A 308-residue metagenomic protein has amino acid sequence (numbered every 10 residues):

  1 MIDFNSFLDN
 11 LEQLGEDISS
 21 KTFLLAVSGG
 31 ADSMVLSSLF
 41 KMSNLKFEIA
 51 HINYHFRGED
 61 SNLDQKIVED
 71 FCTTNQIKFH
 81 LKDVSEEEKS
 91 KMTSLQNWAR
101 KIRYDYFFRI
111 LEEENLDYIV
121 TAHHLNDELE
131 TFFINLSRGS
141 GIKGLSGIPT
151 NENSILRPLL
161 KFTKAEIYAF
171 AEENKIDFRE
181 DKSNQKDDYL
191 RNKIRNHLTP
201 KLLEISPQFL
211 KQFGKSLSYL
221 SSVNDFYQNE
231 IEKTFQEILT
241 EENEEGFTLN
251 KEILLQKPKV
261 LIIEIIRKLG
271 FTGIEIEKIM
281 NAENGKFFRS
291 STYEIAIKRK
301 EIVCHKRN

Functional and structural regions predicted by a protein language model:
M1-H197: Core alpha/beta nucleotide-donor-binding catalytic domains of modification enzymes
I2-D32, E48-Y54, V84, E88-K89 (+4 more regions): AMP-forming adenylation/ATP pyrophosphatase catalytic core
D60, A99, I205, V223 (+1 more regions): Catalytic cores of large soluble enzymes that bind and process phosphate-bearing ligands
L136-S137, L159-F162, L202, L220 (+1 more regions): Generic structural signal for hydrophobic core residues of well-folded globular domains
G139, N174, K201-I205, V223: Change "in soluble alpha/beta enzymes" to "in soluble alpha/beta proteins
N184-R191, K211-S221: Internal, active-site/partner-interface "lid" segment
I194-F213: Conserved anion/nucleotide-ligand pocket segment
